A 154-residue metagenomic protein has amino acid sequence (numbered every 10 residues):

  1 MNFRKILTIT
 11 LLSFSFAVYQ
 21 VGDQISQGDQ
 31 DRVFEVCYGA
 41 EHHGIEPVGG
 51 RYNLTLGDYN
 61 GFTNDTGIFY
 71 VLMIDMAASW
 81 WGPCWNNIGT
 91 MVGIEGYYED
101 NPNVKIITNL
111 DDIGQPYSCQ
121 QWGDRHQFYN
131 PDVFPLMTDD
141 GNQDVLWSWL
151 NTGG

Functional and structural regions predicted by a protein language model:
F3-S15: Sec-dependent N-terminal signal peptides
V18-V36: Boundary/junction segments of secreted and surface-exposed precursor proteins
D31-L72, G93: A short beta-strand-turn-helix
I68-V92, I113-Q115: Conserved redox-active cysteine motifs that mediate thiol-disulfide chemistry, especially di-cysteine Cys-X(1-2)-Cys
L72-M76, V104-L110, F134-T138: Structural recognition of the beta-strand scaffold that forms the well-ordered cores of secreted hydrolase catalytic
C84-I88, S118-Q121, S148-W149: Short, solvent-exposed loop/turn and secondary-structure capping segments
L110-P116, D140-N142: Short beta-alpha junction loops
Q121-G154: Short, internal strand/loop/helix patches that form the active-site neighborhood or redox-interaction surface
